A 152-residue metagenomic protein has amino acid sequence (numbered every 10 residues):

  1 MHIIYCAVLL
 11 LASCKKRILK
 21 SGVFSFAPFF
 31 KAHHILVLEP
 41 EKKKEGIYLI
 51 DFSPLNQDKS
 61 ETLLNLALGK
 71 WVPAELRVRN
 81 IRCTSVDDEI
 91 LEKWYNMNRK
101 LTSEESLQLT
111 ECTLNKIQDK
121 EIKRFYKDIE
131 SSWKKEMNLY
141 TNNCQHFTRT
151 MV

Functional and structural regions predicted by a protein language model:
M1-N142: Non-catalytic ligand/cofactor/substrate-binding and regulatory segments of enzyme domains
T148: PAPS/PAP-binding and catalytic site of the sulfotransferase fold
M151-V152: C-terminal helix/juxtamembrane-tail motif
